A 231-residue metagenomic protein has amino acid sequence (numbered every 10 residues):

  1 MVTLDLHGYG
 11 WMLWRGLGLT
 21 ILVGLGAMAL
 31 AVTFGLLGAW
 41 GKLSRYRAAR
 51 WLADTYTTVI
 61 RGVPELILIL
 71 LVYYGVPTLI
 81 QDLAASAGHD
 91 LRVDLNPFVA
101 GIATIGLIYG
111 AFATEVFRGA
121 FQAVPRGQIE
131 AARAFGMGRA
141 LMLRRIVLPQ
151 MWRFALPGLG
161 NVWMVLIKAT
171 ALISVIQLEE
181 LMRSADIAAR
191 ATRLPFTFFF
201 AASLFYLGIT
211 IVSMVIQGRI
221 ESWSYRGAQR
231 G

Functional and structural regions predicted by a protein language model:
M1-G231: Transmembrane alpha-helices and adjacent helix-loop boundaries
